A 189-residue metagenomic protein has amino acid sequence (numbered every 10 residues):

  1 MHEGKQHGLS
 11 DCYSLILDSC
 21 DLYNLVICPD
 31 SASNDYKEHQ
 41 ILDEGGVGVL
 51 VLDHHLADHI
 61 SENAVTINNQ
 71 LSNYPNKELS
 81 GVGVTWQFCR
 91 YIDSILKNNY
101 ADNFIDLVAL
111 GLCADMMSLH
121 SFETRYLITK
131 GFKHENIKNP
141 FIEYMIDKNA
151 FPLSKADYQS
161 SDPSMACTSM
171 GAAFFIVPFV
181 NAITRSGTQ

Functional and structural regions predicted by a protein language model:
M1-Q189: Replace "Mg2+/Mn2+-dependent" with "divalent metal-dependent
